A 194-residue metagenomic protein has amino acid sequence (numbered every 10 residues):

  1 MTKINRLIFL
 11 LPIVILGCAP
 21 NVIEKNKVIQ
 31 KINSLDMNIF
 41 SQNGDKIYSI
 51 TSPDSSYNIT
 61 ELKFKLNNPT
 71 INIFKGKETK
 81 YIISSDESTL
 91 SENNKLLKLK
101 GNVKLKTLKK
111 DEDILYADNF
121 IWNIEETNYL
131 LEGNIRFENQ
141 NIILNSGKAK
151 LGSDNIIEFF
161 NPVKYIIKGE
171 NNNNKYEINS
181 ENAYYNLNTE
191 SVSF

Functional and structural regions predicted by a protein language model:
M1-F194: Mature-chain termini and adjacent capping regions
